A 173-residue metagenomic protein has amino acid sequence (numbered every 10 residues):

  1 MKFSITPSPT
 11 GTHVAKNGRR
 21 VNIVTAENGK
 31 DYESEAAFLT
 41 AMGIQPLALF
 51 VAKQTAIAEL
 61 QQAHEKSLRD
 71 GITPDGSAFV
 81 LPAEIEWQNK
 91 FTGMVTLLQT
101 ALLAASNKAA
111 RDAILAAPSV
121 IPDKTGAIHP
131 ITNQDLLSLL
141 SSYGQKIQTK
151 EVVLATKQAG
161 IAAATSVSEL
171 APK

Functional and structural regions predicted by a protein language model:
M1-K173: A preference for well-ordered globular domain cores that mediate specific macromolecular interactions or catalysis
